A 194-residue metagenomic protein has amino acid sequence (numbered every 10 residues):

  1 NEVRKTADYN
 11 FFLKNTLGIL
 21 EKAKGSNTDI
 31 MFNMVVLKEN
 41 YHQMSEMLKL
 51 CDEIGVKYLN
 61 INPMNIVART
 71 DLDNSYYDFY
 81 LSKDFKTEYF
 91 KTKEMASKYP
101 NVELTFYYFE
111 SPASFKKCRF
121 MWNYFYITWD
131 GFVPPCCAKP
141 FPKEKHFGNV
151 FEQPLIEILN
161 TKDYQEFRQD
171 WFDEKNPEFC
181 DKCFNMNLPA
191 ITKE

Functional and structural regions predicted by a protein language model:
N1-I158, F172, I191: Radical SAM enzyme [4Fe-4S]-AdoMet core and its adjacent flexible, acidic and glycine-rich loops/tails across
I156-E194: Cysteine/selenocysteine-centered motifs that mediate thiol-based redox chemistry or coordinate metal-sulfur cofactors
